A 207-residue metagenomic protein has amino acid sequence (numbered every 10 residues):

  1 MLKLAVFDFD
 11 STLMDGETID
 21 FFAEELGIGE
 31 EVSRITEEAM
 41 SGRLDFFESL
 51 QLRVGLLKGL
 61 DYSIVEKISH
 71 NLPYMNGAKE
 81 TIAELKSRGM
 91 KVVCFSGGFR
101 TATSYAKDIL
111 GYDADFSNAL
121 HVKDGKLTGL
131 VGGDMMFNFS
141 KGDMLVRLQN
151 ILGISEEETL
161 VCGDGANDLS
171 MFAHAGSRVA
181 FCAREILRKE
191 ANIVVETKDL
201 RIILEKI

Functional and structural regions predicted by a protein language model:
M1-A119: Alpha-helical substrate-recognition element adjacent to the catalytic core
S69-I207: C-terminal cap/substrate-recognition subdomain and adjoining C-terminal extension of metal-dependent phosphatase-like
